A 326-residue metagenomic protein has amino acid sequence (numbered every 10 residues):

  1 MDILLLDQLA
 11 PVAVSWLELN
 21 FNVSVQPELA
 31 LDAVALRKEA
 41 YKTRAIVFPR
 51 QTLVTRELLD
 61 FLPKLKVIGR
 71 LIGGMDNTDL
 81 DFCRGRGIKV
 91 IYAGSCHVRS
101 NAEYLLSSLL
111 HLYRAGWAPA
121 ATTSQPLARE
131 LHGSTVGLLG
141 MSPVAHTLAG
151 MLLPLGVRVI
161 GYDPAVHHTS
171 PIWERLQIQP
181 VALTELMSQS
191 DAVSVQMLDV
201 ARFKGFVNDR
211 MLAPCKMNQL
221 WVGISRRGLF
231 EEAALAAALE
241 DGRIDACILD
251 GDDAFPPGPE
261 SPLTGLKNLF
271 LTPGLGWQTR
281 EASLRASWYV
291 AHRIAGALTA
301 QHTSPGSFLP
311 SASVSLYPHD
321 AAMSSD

Functional and structural regions predicted by a protein language model:
M1-T43, I160, L298, S315-D326: N-terminal glycine-/charge-rich "phosphate-binding" loop or analogous flexible N-terminal tail
L6, P49, L71, Q196-D199 (+1 more regions): Short, well-ordered coil/turn residues at beta-beta hairpins and beta-strand->alpha-helix junctions within
S24, R44-S124: Phosphate/diphosphate ligand-binding glycine-rich loop within oxidoreductases
V54-R56, V166-P262: Rossmann-like adenosine-cofactor binding region
L65, H132-T135, N218: Phosphate-coordination loops involved in phosphoryl transfer and adenosine-cofactor binding
A102-A118, G150-V157, A291-A297: Oxidoreductase and adenylate-handling cofactor-binding alpha/beta cores
Y104, N218, I224-D326: Rossmann-like dinucleotide-binding domain for NAD(H)/NADP(H)
A115-T147, E174-L176: Glycine-rich NAD(P)-binding loop of Rossmann-like domains
